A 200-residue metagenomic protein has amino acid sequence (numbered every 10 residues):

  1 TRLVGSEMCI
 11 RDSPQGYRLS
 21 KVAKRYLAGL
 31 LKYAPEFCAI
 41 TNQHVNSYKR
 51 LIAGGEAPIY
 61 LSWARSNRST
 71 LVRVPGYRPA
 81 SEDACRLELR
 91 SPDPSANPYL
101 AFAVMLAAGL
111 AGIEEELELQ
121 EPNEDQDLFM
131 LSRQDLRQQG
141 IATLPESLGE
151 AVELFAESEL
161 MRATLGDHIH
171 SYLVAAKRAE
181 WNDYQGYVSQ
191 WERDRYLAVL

Functional and structural regions predicted by a protein language model:
T1-I10: Single conserved hydrophobic/aromatic residue that forms the stacking wall/gate of nucleotide- or nucleobase-binding
D12-L200: Catalytic-core signal marking the mid-to-C-terminal active-site face
